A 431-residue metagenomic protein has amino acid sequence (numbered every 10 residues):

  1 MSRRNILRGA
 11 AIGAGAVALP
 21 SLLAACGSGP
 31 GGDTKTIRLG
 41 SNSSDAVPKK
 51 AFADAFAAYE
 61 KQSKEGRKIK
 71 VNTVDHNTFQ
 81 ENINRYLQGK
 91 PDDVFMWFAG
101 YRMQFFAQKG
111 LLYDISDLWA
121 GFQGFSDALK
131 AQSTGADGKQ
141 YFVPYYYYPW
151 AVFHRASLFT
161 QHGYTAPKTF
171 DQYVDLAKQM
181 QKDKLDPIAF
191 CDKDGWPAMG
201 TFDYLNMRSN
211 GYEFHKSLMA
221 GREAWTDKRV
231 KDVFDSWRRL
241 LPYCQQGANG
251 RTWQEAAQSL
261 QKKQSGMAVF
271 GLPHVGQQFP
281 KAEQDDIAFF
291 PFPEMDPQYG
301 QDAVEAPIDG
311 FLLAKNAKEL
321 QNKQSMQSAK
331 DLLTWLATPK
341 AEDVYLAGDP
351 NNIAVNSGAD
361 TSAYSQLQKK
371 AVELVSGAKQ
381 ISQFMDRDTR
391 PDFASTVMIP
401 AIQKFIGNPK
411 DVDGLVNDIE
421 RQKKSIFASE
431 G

Functional and structural regions predicted by a protein language model:
M1-Q104, K109, N249, Q298 (+2 more regions): Conserved N-terminal structural module of periplasmic/extracytoplasmic solute-binding proteins
A57, K61-E65, H162, P242 (+1 more regions): Extracytoplasmic/periplasmic substrate-recognition and gating elements
D92-D93, F122-S157, D186-A189, Y299-V304 (+1 more regions): A structural signal for short loop-to-beta-strand junctions that line the ligand-binding cleft of periplasmic/secreted
F98-W150, V174, T201-D203, A288-F290: Hinge/lid segment of periplasmic solute-binding proteins
L112, P273-Q277, D309-D392, G431: Mature extracytoplasmic/periplasmic domains
Y141-Y145, W150, V174-E223: Extracytoplasmic/periplasmic solute-binding protein
T160, A359-D360, S376-G431: Conserved C-terminal helix/tail region of periplasmic/extracytoplasmic solute-binding proteins
M219-N249: Glycine-centered hinge/linker elements that transmit conformational signals in sensory and ligand-binding systems
